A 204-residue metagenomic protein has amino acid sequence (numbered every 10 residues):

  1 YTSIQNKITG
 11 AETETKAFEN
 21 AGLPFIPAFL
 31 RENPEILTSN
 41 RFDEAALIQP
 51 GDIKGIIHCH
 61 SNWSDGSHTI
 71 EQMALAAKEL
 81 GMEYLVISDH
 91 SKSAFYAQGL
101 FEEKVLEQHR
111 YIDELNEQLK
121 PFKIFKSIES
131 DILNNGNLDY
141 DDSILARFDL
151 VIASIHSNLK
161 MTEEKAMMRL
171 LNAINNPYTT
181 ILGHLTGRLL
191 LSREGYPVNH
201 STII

Functional and structural regions predicted by a protein language model:
Y1-Q49: Acidic, metal-coordinating catalytic segment for phosphate/diphosphate chemistry, firing primarily on the Nudix
E32-L133, N158-L159, I181, L185-I204: An N-terminally biased module of ancient metal coordination in phosphate/nucleic-acid-related enzymes
K78-E79, Y140-F148, N172-Y178: Acidic (Asp/Glu)-rich catalytic clusters
L106-H109, L138-L150, I203-I204: Short, electropositive alpha-helical surface patch
N134-I144, L170-L171, R193-P197: Distinct, well-ordered alpha-helical segments
F148-N158: Aromatic- and acid-rich polysaccharide-binding/catalytic face of secreted or lumenal carbohydrate-active enzymes
M161-E163: Short, charged, surface-exposed secondary-structure boundary motifs
K165-L189: C-terminal, non-catalytic macromolecule-binding modules
